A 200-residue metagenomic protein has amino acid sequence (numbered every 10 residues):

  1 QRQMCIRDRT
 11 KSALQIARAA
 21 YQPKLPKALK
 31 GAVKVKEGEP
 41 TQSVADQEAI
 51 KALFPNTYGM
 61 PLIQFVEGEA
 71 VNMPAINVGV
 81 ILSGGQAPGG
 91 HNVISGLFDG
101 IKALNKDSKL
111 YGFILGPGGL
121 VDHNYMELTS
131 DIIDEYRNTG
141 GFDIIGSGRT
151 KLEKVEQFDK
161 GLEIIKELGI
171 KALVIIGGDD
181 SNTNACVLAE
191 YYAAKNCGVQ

Functional and structural regions predicted by a protein language model:
Q1-I6: Short, small-residue-biased leader/transition segments that mark boundaries at the very start of proteins
T10-Y58: Helix-enriched interaction subdomains in cytosolic or periplasmic regions, typified by TIR/SEFIR signaling/NADase cores
G38-N72, L120-L173, D180-N182: Glycine-rich oxoanion-binding loops at beta->alpha junctions
V78-G96: Conserved phosphate/anionic-ligand binding catalytic regions in large, soluble enzymes, centered on
S83, L115, G178: Cofactor-binding loop segments of dinucleotide-utilizing enzymes, especially the Rossmann-like FAD- and NAD(P)+-binding
G96-K106: A short, Lys/Arg-enriched amphipathic alpha-helix followed by its capping loop at the start of a domain
D107-G116: Short internal beta-strands
Y111, A189-Q200: Short, acidic/small-residue loops that bind anionic groups at enzyme active sites
